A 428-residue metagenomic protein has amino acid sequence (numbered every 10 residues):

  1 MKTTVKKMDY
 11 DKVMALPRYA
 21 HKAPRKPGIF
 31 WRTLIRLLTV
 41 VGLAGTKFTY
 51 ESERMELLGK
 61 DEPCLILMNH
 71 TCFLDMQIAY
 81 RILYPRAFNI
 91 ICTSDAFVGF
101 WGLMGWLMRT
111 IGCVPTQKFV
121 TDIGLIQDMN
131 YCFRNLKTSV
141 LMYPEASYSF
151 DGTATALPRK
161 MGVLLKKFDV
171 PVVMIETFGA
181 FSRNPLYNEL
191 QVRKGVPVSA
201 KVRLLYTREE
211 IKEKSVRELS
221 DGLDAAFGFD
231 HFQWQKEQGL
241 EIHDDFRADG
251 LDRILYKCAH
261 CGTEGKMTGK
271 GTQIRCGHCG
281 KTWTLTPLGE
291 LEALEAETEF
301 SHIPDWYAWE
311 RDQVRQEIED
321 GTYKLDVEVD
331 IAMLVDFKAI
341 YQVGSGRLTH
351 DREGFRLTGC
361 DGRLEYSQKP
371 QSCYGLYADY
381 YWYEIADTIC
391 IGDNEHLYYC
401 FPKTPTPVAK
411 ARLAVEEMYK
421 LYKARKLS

Functional and structural regions predicted by a protein language model:
M1-Y10, T358-C360: Soluble, non-transmembrane catalytic domains of enzymes that act on hydrophobic metabolites at membranes
P17-L38: Helix-enriched interaction subdomains in cytosolic or periplasmic regions, typified by TIR/SEFIR signaling/NADase cores
P27-W31, L43-D221, E237-Q238, D245 (+11 more regions): Soluble catalytic domains of membrane acyltransferases
L107, V216-H231, P407-R425: Short amphipathic C-terminal alpha-helix that caps PH/PH-like domains
H243-E297: Cys/His-rich short segments
K270, T349-E353, I385: Structural motif
T284-E365: Long, charge-rich boundary regions
S372-S428: Acidic, Ser/Thr- and proline-rich intrinsically disordered linker/docking segments of eukaryotic scaffolds
